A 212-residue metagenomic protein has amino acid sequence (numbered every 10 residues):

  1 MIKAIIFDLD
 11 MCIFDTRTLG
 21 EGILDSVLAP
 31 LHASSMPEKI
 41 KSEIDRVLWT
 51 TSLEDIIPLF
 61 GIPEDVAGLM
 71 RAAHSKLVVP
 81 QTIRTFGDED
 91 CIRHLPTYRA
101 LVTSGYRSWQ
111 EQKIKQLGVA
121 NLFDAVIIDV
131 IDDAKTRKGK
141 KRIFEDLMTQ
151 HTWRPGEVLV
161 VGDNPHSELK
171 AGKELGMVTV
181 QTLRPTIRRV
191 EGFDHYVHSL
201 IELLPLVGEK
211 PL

Functional and structural regions predicted by a protein language model:
M1-I5, A100, E111-L212: Asp-based, Mg2+/Mn2+-dependent phosphohydrolase catalytic module
I2-H94: N-terminal helical cap/lid subdomain that shapes the substrate entry/recognition surface in HAD-like hydrolases
M11-I13, T18, R107, H166 (+1 more regions): Short, glycine/acidic-enriched loop or turn micro-motifs at the edges of active sites
H32-S35, G61, P96, G118 (+2 more regions): Glycine-centered loop/turn motif at secondary-structure junctions
L48, G87, G105-Y106, N164: Short beta->alpha linker loops
A67-A72, K76-P80, E89-L117, A125-D132: Substrate-recognition element of Asp-dependent hydrolases with the DxDx(T/V) motif
